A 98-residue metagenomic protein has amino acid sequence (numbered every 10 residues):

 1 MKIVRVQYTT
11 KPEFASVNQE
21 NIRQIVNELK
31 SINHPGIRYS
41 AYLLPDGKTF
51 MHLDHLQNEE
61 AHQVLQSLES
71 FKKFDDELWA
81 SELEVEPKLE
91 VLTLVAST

Functional and structural regions predicted by a protein language model:
K2-T9, I37-L68: Short, well-ordered beta-strand segments in beta-rich or mixed alpha/beta enzyme and ligand-binding folds
Y8, I37-K48, D75-T98: Glycine-rich beta-strand-turn "strand-cap" elements at beta-sheet edges
T9-E20: Short, surface-exposed ligand-recognition loops at beta-strand->loop->(often short) alpha-helix junctions that present
F14, F50, F71-F74: Phenylalanine-focused residue identity feature
F14-S16, E60-H62, S97: Residue-level signal for secondary-structure boundary sites
A15-S16, V26-K30, A41-L43: Intrinsically disordered, low-complexity segments enriched in polar/charged residues with Gly/Pro, especially when
Q24, E28-I37, H55-L89: An amphipathic, aromatic/His-enriched active-site/gating alpha helix that lines ligand/cofactor pockets
